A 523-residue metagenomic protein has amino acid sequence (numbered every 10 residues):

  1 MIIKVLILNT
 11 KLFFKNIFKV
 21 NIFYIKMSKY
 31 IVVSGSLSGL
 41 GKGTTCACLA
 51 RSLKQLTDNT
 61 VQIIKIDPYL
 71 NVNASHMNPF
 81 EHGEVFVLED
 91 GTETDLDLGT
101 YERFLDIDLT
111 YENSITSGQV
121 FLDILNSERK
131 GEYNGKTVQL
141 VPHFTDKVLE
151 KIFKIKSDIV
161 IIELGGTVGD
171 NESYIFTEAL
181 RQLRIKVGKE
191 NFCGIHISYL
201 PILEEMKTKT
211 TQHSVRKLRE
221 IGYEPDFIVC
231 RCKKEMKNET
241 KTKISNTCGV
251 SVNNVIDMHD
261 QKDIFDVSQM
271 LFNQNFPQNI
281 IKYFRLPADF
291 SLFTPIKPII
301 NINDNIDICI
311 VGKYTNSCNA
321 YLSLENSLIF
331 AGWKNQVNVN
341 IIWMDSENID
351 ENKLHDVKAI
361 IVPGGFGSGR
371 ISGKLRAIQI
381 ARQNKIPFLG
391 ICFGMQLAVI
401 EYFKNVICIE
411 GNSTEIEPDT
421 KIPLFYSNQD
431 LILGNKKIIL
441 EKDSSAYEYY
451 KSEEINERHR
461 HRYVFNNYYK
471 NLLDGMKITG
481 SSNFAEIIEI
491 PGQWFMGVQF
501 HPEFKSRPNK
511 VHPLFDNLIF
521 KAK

Functional and structural regions predicted by a protein language model:
M1-K26: N-terminal amphipathic/basic-hydrophobic helices that include classical n-h-c signal peptides and signal-anchor
S28-V337, E347-K353, A359, F366-G367 (+4 more regions): Flexible phosphate-sensing "switch/lid" loops adjacent to ATP/NTP-binding sites across phosphate-transfer
G35, K65, C232, H259 (+11 more regions): Active-site proximal loops enriched in glycine and acidic residues that flank catalytic Cys/His/Asp and coordinate
A47, R51-S52, K353-S445, F500 (+1 more regions): Cysteine-nucleophile active-site neighborhood
R216-I221, Y426-Q429, Y447-E453: Short, flexible, solvent-exposed loop/turn segments with mixed acidic/basic and small polar residues
F227, A288-L292, L389-G390, I400 (+3 more regions): Acidic/polar loop patches that form or flank catalytic/metal-binding clefts of enzymes that bind anionic ligands
I302-N303, N335-V337, K353-D356, R382 (+4 more regions): A structural signal for short secondary-structure junctions
N326, K442-K523: C-terminal and late-domain segments of enzyme folds
